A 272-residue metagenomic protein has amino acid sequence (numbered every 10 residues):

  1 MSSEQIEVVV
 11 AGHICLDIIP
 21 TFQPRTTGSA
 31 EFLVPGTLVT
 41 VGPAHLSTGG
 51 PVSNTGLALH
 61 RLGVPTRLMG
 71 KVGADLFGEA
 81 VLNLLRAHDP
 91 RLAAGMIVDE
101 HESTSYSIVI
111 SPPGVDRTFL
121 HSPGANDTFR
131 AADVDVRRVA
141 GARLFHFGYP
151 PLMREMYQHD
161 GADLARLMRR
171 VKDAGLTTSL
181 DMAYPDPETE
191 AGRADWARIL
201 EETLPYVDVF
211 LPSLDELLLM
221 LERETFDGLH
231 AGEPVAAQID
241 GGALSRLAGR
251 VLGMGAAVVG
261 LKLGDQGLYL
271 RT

Functional and structural regions predicted by a protein language model:
M1-K71, L76-P90, G114: Glycine-rich phosphate/adenosyl-contacting loop at the front of the ribokinase-like
S3, V136-A142, E201-L204: A short, aliphatic-rich alpha-helical micro-motif
V9-V10, R143-G148, S179, L211 (+1 more regions): Structural motif
I14, P150, M182: Active-site metal-binding loops of divalent metal-dependent hydrolases
T66, L92, T178-S179, L211: Hydrophobic beta-strand scaffold residues
L84-E102: A glycine-rich helix N-cap at a beta->alpha junction
I97-D99, V109-Y157: Conserved phosphate-binding/catalytic loop of the ribokinase/pfkB sugar-kinase fold
A165, K172-T177, A183-T272: Conserved phosphate/ATP/ADP-binding segment of small-molecule kinases
